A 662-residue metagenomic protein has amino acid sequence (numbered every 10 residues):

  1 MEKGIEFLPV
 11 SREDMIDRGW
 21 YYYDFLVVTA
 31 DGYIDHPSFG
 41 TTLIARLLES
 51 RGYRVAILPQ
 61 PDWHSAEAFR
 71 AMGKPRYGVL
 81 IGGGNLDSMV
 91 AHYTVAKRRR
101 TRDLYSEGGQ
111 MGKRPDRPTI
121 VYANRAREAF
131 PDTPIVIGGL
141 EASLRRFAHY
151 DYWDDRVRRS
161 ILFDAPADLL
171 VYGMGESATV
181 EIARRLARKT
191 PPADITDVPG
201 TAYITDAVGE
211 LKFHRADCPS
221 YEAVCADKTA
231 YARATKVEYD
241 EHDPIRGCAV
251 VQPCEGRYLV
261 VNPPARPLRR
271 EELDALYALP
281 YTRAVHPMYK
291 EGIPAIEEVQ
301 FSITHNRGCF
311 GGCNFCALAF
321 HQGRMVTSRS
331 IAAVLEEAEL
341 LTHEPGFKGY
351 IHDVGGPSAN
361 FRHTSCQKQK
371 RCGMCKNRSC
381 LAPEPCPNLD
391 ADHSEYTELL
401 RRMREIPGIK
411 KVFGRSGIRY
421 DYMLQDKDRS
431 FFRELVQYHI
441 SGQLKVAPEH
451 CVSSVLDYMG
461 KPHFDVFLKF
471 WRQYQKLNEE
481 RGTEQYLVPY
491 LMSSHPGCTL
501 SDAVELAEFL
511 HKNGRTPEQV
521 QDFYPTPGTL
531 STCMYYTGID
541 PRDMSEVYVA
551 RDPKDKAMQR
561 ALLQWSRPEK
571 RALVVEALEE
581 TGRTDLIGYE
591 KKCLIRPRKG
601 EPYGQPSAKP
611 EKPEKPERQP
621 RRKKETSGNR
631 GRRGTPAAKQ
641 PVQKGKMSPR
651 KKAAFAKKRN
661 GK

Functional and structural regions predicted by a protein language model:
V27, L43, L58, D62-W63 (+2 more regions): Conserved SAM/AdoMet-binding glycine-rich loop
V28-D31, K290-A317, Y350: N-terminal pre-triad scaffold of radical SAM enzymes
G32, G40, P59-C254, N262: Glycine-rich beta-alpha loop elements in corrinoid/cobalamin-binding modules across cobalamin-dependent enzymes
H64, A193-H242, G256, A265-L268 (+8 more regions): Terminal amphipathic helices with adjacent charged low-complexity linkers/tails
D87-A96, L144-R146, E176-E181, T205-E210 (+8 more regions): Flexible glycine/acidic-rich beta-alpha junction loops that bind and position SAM and/or redox cofactors in anaerobic
I161-G173, A561-Q605: Amphipathic alpha-helical packing elements
D168, L276, C313, V334 (+3 more regions): Conserved, mostly hydrophobic/aromatic
A608-K662: Intrinsically disordered, Lys/Arg-rich low-complexity segments
